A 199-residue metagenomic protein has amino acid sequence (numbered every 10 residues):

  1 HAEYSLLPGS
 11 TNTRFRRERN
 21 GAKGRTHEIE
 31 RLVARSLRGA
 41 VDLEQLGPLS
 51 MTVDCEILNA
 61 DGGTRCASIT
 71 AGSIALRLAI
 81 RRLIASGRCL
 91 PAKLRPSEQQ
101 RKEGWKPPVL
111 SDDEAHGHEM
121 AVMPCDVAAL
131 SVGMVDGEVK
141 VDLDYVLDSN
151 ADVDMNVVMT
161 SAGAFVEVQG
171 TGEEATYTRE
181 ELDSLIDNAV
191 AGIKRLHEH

Functional and structural regions predicted by a protein language model:
H1-L46, G163-D187: Glycine-rich, flexible beta-strand/loop modules in the N-terminal catalytic cores of phosphate-handling
E18-A22, C55-T64: A short glycine/serine-rich beta->alpha loop
K23-E28, G62-T70: Short, conserved micro-motifs enriched in small and acidic residues
L43-S50, A85-L90, G117-M120, I193-H199: Flexible, glycine/charged-enriched surface loops at secondary-structure junctions
T64-S86, L90, L94, S111-A164: Long, charge-patterned amphipathic alpha-helical coiled-coil/hairpin "stalk" segments used as oligomerization
Q99-Q100, H116: Low-complexity, intrinsically disordered or signal/transmembrane-proximal segments
W105-P108: Short, low-complexity intrinsically disordered segments enriched in A/P/G/S/L with frequent Arg, especially at protein
D183-H197: His/Asp/Glu-rich mid-to-C-terminal helical/loop segments that flank catalytic regions of hydrolases
